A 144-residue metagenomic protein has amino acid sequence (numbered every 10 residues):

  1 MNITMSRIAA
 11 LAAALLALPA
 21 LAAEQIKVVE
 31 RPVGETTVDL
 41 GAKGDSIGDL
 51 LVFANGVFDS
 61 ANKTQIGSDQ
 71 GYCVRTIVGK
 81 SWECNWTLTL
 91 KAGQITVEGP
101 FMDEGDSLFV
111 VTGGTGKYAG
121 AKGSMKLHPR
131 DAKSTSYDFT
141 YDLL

Functional and structural regions predicted by a protein language model:
M1-A9: Bacterial N-terminal signal peptides that target proteins for export
A10-L15: Hydrophobic helical h-region of N-terminal Sec-dependent signal peptides in bacterial secretory/periplasmic proteins
A17-P19: N-terminal signal peptide c-region/cleavage motif recognized by signal peptidases
A22-L144: Targeting-peptide/extracellular-domain and disordered-appendage signature
